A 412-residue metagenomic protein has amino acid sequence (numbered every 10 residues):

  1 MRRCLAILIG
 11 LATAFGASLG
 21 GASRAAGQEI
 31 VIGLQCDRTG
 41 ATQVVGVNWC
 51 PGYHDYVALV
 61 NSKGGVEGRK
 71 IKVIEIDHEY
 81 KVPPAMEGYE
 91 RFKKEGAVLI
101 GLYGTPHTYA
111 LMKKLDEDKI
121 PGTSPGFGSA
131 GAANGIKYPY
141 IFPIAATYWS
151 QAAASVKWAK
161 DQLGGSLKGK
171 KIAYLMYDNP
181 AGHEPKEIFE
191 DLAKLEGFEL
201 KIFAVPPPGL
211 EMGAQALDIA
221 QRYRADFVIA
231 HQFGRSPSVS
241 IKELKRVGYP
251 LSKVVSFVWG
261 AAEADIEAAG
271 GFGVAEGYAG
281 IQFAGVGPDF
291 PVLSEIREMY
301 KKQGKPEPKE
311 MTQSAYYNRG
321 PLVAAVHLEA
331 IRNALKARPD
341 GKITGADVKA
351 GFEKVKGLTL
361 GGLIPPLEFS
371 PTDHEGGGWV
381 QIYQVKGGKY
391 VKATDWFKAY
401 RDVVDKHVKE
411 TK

Functional and structural regions predicted by a protein language model:
M1-V31, D405-K412: Short, low-complexity disordered leader/linker segments with a strong preference for bacterial N-terminal type II
G21-C36, G65-K70, Q162-K171, K342: Immediate post-signal peptide segment of exported/extracytoplasmic ligand-binding proteins
E29-V31, V44-P51, A58-G135, I144 (+3 more regions): Beta-alpha junction/loop-to-helix N-cap segments that form part of ligand/metal-binding clefts
H78, T123-S124, G128-A133, P208 (+2 more regions): Venus flytrap/periplasmic-binding-protein-like
P83-P84, A130-G131, P139-V247, G287-S294: Extracellular/periplasmic Venus flytrap/periplasmic-binding protein
F92-T105, T123-P125, K171-M176, Y223-G234 (+4 more regions): Periplasmic-binding protein-like
L244-P321, W396-V404, V408-T411: Extracellular/periplasmic periplasmic-binding protein-like sensory domains
K305-Y317, L328-K392, E410-K412: Segments of small-molecule ligand-sensing domains
